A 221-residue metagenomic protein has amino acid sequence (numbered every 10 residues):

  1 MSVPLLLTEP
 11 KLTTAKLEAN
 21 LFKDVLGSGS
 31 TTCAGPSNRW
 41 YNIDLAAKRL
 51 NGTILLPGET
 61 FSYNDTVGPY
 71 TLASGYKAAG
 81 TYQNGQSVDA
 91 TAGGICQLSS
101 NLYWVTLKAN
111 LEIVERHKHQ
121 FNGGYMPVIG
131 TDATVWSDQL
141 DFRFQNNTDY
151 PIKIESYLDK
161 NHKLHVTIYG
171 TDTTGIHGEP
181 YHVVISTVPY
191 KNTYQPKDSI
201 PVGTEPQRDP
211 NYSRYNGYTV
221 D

Functional and structural regions predicted by a protein language model:
M1-D221: Well-ordered beta-sheet/strand-loop patches within structured domains
